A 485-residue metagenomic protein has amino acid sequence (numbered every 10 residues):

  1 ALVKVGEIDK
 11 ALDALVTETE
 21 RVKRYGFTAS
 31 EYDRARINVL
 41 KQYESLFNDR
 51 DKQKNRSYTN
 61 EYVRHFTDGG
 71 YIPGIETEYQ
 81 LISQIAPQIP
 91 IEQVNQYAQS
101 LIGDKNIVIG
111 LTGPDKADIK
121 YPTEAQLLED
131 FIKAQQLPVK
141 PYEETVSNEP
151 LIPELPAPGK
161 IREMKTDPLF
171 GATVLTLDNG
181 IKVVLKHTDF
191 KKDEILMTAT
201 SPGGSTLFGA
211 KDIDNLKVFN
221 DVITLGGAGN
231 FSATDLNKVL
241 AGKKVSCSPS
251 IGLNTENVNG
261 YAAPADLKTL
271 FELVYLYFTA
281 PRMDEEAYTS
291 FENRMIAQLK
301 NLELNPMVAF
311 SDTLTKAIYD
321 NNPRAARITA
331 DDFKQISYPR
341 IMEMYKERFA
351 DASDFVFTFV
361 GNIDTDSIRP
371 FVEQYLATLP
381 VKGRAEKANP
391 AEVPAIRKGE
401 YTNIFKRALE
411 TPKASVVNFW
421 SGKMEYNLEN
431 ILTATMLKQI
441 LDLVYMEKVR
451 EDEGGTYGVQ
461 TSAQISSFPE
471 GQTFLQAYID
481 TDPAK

Functional and structural regions predicted by a protein language model:
A1-R24, S30-P87, N106-G113, V184-K186 (+8 more regions): M16 family metallopeptidases and their MPP-like homologs
D33-I37, E44, R64-A210, E343 (+4 more regions): Proteolytic maturation boundary segments
R348-A350: Conserved alpha/beta enzyme-core scaffolds, especially Rossmann-like or related mixed alpha/beta domains that build
L441-D442: Short Ser/Thr-interspersed hydrophobic loop/turn segments at strand-loop and sheet-helix junctions that line or gate
